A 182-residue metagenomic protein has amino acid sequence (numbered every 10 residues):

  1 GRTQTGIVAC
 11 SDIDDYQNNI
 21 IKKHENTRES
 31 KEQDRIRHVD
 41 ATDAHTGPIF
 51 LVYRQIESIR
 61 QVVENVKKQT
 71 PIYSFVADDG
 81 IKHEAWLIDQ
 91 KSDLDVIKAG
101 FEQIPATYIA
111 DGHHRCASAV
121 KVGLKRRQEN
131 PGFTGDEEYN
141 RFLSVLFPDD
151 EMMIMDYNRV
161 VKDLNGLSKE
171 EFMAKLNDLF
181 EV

Functional and structural regions predicted by a protein language model:
G1-V182: Surface-exposed, charge/polar-rich loops and edge strands
